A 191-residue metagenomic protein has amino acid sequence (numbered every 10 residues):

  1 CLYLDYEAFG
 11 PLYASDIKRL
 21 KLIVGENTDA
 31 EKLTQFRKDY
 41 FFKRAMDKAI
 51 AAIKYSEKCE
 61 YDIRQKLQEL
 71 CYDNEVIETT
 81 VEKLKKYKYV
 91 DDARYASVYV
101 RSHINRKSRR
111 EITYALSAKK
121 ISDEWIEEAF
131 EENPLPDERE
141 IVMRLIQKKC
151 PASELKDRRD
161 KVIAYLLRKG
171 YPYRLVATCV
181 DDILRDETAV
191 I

Functional and structural regions predicted by a protein language model:
C1-I191: An alpha-helical, amphipathic repeat domain used for nucleic-acid recognition, typified by the mTERF helical solenoid
